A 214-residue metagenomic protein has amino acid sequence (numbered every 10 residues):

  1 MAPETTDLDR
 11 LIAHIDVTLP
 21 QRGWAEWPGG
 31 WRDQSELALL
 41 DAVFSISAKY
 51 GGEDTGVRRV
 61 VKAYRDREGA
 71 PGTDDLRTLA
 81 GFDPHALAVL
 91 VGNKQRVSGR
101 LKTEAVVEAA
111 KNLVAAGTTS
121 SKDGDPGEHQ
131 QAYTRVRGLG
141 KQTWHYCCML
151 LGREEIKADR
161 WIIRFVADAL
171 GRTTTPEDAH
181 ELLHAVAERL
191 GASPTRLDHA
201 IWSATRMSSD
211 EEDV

Functional and structural regions predicted by a protein language model:
M1-D33, L37, K102-K111, D125-V214: C-terminal accessory module of base-excision DNA glycosylases/AP lyases that mediates lesion recognition and DNA
P20, G52, G69-T73, T118-S121 (+2 more regions): Residue-level signal for secondary-structure boundary elements
Q21-E26, A38-I46, A86-N93: Glycine-/proline-rich flexible loop or hinge segments
G30-R67: Extended cationic-aromatic binding surfaces that line active-site or macromolecule-binding grooves and engage
S45-K49, S98, G171: Amphipathic alpha-helical interaction elements
I46-G56, L113-S120, R153, R206-E211: Short helix-capping/linker segments at secondary-structure and domain boundaries
Y50, Q95-G99, G152: Short, surface-exposed loop/turn motifs that are enriched in glycine and acidic residues and include a nearby proline
Y64-V136: Alpha-helical ds-nucleic-acid-binding substructure associated with the helix-hairpin-helix region of base-excision DNA
